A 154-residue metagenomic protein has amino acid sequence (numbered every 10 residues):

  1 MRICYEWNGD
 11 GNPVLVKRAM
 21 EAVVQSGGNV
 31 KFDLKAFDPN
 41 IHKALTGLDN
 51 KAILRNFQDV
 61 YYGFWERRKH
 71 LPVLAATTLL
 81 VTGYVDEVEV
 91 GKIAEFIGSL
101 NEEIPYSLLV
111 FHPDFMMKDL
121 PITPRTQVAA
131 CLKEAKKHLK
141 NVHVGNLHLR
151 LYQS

Functional and structural regions predicted by a protein language model:
M1-L120, C131: Conserved AdoMet/S-adenosylmethionine-binding subsite of the radical SAM
P124: Active-site loop/helix belt of alpha/beta enzymes
V128-S154: A cross-taxonomic marker for long C-terminal extensions/tails that follow the last structured domain
